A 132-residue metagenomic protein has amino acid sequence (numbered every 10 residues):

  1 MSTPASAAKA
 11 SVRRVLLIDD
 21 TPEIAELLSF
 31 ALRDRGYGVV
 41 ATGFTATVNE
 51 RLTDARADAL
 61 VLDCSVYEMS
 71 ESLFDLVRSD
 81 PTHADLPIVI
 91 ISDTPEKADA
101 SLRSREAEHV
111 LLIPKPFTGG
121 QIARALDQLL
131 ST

Functional and structural regions predicted by a protein language model:
M1-D19, P81, T118-T132: Non-catalytic signal-transmission and effector/linker regions of two-component phosphorelay proteins
P22-V40, A107: Two-component/phosphorelay signaling modules centered on CheY-like receiver
G36-T45, R51: Short hydrophobic/Thr-rich beta-strand motif most characteristic of the beta2 strand and flanking loop of CheY-like
A55-E68: Active-site beta3 strand of CheY-like receiver
R56, T82-P87: His-Asp phosphorelay/catalytic-motif detector in bacterial-type signaling
E68-L73, T94-I113, G120, R124: Alpha4 helix (beta4-alpha4-beta5 surface) of REC/receiver domains from two-component response regulators
E71-A84: Short amphipathic alpha-helix used as the core "switch/output" element in two-component signaling
D85-K97: A short, hydrophobic beta-strand element within the central beta-sheet of small alpha/beta folds
